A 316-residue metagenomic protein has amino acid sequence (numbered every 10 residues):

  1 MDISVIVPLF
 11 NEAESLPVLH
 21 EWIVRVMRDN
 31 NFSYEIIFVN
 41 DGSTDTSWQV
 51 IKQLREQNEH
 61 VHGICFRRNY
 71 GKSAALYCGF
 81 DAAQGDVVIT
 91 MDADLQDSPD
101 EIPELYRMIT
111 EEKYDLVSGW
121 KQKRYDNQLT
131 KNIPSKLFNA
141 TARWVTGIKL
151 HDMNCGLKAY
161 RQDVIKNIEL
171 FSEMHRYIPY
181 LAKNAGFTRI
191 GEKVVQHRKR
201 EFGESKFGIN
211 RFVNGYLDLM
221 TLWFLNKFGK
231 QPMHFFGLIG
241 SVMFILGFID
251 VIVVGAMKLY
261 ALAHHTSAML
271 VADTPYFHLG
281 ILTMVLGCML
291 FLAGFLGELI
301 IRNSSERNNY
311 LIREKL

Functional and structural regions predicted by a protein language model:
D2-S4, E35: Cell-envelope/extracellular polymer assembly enzymes that use nucleotide-activated donors
E12-M27: Short, well-formed alpha-helical segments that are part of the catalytic scaffolds of diverse glycosyltransferases
E14-V18, D45-L54: Acidic helix N-cap motif at the loop->helix transition within catalytic regions of sugar-transfer enzymes
H20, F32-S43, I64-C65: Short beta-strand/loop segment that forms part of the nucleotide-sugar
N40-Q49, L95-Q96: A conserved acidic beta->alpha catalytic loop
Q53, H60-R68, K72-A82, V87 (+4 more regions): Acceptor/aglycone-binding surface of glycosyltransferases and processive sugar-polymer synthases
Y180-L316: Hydrophobic helical membrane-anchoring modules
